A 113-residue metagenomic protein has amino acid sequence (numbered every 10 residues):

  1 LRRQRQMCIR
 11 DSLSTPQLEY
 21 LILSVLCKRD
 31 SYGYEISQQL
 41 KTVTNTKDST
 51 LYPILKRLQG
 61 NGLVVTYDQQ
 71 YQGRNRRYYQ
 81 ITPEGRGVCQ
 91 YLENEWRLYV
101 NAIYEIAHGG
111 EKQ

Functional and structural regions predicted by a protein language model:
L1-I9: Single conserved hydrophobic/aromatic residue that forms the stacking wall/gate of nucleotide- or nucleobase-binding
Q4, Q17, R76: Short coil/loop residues immediately preceding or within conserved phosphate-binding loops of NTP-utilizing enzyme
R10-Y52: N-terminal helix-turn-helix DNA-binding core of bacterial DNA-binding proteins
P53, R57: Alpha-helical DNA-recognition elements
Y71-E93: Basic, amphipathic "hinge/linker" alpha-helix immediately C-terminal to the N-terminal HTH DNA-binding motif
Q90-Q113: Amphipathic alpha-helical dimerization/coiled-coil segments that flank or bridge DNA-binding/regulatory modules
